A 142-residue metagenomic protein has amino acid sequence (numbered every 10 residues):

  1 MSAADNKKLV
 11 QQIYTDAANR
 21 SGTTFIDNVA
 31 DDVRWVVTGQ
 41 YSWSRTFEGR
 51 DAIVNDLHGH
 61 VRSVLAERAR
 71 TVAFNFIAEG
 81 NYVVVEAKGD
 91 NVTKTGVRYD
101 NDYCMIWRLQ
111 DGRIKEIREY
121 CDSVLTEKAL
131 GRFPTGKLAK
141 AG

Functional and structural regions predicted by a protein language model:
M1-D31, T135-G142: Short, low-complexity N-terminal intrinsically disordered segments enriched in polar/charged residues
S2-D5, H58-G142: A beta-strand edge to alpha-helix "cap/lid" segment located at domain peripheries
V10, T24-V29, V33, G49 (+4 more regions): Hydrophobic pocket/interface hotspot
V10, Y14-A17, V29, V37 (+4 more regions): Hydrophobic alpha-helical core bundles mediating ligand binding, dimerization, or RNAP-core interactions
Q12-T15, W43, E116: Short, flexible active-site loop motifs that bind/organize anionic cofactors or intermediates
T23, D27-G80: A solvent-exposed, acidic/Ser-Thr-rich amphipathic alpha-helical stretch
